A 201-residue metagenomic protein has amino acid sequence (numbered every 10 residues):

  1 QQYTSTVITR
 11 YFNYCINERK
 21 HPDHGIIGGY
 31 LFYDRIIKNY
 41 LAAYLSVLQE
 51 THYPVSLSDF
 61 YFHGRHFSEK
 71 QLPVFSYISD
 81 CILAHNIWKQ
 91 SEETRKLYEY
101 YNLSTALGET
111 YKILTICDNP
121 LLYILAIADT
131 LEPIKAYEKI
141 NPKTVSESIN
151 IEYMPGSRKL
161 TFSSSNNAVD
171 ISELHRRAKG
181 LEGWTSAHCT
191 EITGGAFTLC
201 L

Functional and structural regions predicted by a protein language model:
Q1-E152: Divalent metal-dependent catalytic cores for phosphoryl transfer on phosphate-bearing substrates
A128-L131, K135-L201: C-terminal effector/catalytic modules and regulatory tails appended to multi-domain proteins
